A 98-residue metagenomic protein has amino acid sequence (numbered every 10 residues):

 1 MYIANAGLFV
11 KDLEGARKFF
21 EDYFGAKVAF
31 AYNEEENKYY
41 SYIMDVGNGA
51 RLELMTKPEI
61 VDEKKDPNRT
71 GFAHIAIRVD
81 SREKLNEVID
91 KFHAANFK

Functional and structural regions predicted by a protein language model:
M1-I3, N37-Y39, G47, K65-F72: Short, solvent-exposed coil/turn segments
M1-R17, F72-I77: N-terminal beta-strand motif that seeds the catalytic metal site of vicinal oxygen chelate
F9-L52: Core segments of cupin and vicinal oxygen chelate
L13-E14, I75-K98: Vicinal oxygen chelate
E14, E34, D66-R69, N86: Alpha-helix initiation and capping sites
L52, D62, E83-L85: Residue-level signal for secondary-structure boundary sites
L54-M55, E63-R78: Helix-adjacent hinge/juxtasegments
